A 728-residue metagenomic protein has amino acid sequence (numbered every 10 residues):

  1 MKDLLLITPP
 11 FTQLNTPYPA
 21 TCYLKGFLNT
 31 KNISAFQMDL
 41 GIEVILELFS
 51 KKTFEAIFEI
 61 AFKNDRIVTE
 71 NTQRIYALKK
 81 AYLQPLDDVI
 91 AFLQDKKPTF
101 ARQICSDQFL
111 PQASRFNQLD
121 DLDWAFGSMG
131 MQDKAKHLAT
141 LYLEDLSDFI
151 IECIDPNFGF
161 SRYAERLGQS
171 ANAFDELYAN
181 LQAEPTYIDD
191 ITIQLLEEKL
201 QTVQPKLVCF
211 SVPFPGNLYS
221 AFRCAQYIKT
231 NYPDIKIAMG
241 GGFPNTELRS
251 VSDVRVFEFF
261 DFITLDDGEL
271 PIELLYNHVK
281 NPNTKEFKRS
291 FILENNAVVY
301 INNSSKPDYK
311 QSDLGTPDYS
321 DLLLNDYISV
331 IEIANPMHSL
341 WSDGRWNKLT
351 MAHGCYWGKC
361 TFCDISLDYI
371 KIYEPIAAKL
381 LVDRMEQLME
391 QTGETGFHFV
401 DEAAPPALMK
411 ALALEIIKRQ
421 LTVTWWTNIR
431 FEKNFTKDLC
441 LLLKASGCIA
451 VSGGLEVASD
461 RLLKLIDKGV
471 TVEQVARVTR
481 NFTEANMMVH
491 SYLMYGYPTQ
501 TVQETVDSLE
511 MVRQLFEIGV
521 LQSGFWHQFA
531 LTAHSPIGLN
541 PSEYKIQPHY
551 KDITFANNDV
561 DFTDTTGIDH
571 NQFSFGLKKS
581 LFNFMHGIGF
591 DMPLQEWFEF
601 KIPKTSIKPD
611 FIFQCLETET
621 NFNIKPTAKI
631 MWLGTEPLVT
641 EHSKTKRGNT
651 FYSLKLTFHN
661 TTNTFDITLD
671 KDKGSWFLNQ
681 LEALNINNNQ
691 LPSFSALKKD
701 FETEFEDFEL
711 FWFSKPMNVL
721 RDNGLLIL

Functional and structural regions predicted by a protein language model:
K2-P9, N29-T30, V44-R162, L177-Y178 (+2 more regions): Radical SAM enzyme core and accessory elements
L5-F11, L207, D234-A238, T246 (+3 more regions): Conserved SAM/AdoMet-binding glycine-rich loop
F11-L14, P19-T53, I90-Q118, W124-G130 (+2 more regions): Glycine-rich beta-alpha loop elements in corrinoid/cobalamin-binding modules across cobalamin-dependent enzymes
Q37-F49, P244-V251, M409, R461-I466 (+2 more regions): Flexible glycine/acidic-rich beta-alpha junction loops that bind and position SAM and/or redox cofactors in anaerobic
I45, A61-P205, T230, S250-F257 (+6 more regions): Conserved Radical SAM active-site core
L177-N180, A297-K348, T662-D666, L726-L728: N-terminal [4Fe-4S]-dependent radical SAM core
V254-L274, L443-A450, D507-L531: Structural recognition of alpha->loop->beta junctions
W341-K379: Canonical Radical SAM [4Fe-4S] cluster-binding loop centered on the CxxxCxxC motif and its immediate flanking residues
